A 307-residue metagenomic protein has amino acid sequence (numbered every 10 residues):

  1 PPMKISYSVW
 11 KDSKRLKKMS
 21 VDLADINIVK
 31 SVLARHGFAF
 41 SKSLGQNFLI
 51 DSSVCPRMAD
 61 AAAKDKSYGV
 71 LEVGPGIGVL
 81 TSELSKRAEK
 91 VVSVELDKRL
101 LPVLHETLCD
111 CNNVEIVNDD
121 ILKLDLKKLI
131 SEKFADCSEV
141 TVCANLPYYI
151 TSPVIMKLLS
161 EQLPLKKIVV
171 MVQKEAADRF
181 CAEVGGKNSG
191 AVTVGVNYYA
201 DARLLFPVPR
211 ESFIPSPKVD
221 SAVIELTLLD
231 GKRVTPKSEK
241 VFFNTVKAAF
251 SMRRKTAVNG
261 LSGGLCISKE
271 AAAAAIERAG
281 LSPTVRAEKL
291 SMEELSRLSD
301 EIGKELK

Functional and structural regions predicted by a protein language model:
I5-N244, E288, R297, K304-K307: Catalytic cores of RNA-modifying enzymes
A222, L226-L228, V234-A271, A279-S282 (+1 more regions): An accessory alpha-helical subdomain
E270, I276-L306: Conserved alpha/beta core of the MobA/IspD/sugar-nucleotide pyrophosphorylase nucleotidyltransferase superfamily
